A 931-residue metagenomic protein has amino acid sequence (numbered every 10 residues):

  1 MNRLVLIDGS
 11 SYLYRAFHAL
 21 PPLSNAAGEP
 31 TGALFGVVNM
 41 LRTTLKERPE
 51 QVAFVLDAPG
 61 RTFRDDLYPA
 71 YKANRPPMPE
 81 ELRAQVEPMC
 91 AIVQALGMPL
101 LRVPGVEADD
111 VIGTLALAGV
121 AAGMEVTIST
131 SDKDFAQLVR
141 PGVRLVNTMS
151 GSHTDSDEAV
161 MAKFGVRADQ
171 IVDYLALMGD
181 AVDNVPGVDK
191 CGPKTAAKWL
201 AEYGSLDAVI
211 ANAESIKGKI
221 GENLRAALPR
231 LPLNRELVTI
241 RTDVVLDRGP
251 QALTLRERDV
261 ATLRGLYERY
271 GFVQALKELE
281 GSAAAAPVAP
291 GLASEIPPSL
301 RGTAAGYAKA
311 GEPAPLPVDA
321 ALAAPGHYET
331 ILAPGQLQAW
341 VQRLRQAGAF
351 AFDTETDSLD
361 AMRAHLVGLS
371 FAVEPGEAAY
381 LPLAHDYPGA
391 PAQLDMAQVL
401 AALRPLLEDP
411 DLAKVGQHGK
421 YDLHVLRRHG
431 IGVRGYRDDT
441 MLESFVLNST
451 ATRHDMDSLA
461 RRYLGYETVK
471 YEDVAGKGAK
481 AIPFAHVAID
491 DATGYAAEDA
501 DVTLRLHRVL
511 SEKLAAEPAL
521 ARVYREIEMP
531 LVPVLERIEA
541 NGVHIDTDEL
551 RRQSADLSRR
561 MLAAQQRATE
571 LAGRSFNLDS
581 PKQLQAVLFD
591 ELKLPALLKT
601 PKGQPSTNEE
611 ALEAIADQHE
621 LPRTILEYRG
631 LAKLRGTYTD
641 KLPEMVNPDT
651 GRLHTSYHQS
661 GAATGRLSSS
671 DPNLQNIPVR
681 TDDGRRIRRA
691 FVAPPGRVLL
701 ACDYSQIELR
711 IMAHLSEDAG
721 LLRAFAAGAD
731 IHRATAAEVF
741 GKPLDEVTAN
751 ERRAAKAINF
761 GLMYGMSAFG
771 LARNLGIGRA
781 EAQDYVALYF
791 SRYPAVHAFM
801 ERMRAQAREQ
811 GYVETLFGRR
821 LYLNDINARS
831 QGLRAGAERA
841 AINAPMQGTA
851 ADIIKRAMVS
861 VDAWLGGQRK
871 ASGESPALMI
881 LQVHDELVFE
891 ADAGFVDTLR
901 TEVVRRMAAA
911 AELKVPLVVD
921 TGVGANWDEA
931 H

Functional and structural regions predicted by a protein language model:
N2, L23-S24, A73-L246, R461: Extended two-metal-dependent nuclease catalytic cores across DNA- and RNA-processing enzymes
N2, T127-I128, F135-D169, R363 (+4 more regions): Charged catalytic and DNA/RNA-contacting regions of genome-maintenance and nucleic-acid-processing enzymes
L4-V5, G9-K46, E50-Q51, Y68-E81 (+5 more regions): Conserved RNase H-like, two-metal-ion catalytic cores of nucleic-acid enzymes
A53-D57, R102-P104, T127-S131, A351 (+3 more regions): Acidic beta-strand-to-loop metal/phosphate-binding motif
A226, G249-R256, V861-T921: C-terminal structured "cap/appendage" subdomains that terminate the fold
A227-G389, Q417, A451, L459 (+11 more regions): Conserved "right-hand" nucleotidyltransferase catalytic core of DNA-directed polymerases
I482-A485, P533, R537-A540, T639 (+7 more regions): Conserved catalytic core of nucleic-acid polymerases
R559-Q566, E570-R623, S791-R839, N843 (+2 more regions): C-terminal polymerase-core module
